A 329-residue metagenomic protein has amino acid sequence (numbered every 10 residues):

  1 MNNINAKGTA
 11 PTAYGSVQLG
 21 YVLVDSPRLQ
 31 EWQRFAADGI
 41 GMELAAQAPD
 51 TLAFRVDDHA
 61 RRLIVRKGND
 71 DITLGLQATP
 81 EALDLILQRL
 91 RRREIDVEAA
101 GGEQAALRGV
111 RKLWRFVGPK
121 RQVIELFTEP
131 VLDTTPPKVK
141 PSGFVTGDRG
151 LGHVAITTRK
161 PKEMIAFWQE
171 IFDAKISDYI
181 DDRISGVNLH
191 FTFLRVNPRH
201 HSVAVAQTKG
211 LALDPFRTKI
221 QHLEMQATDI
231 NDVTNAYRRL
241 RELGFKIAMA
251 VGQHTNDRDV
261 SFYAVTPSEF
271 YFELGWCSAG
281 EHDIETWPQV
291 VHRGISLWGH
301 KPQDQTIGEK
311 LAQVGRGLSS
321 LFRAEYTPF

Functional and structural regions predicted by a protein language model:
M1-T12, R93-G150, I180, L189-L194 (+2 more regions): Vicinal oxygen chelate
N2, Y14-R61, Q104-L107, T157-H200 (+1 more regions): Core segments of cupin and vicinal oxygen chelate
V17-P27, K67-R91, K112-G118, R149-R159 (+2 more regions): Vicinal oxygen chelate
W32-A37, L90, R121, M164 (+4 more regions): Conserved active-site tyrosine of GNAT-family acetyltransferases
F35, M42-A45, I64-R66, G75-Q77 (+8 more regions): A structural feature that tracks compact, well-ordered secondary-structure segments with a strong bias toward
R61-K67, I72, A82, V97-E103: Blade-loop segments of beta-propeller domains
R62, D71-L74, L132-T135, L211-L213 (+1 more regions): A short local loop/turn or secondary-structure capping micro-motif enriched for an aromatic residue
G186-R258: A compositional/structural signature marking long, glycine- and acidic/polar-rich segments with frequent tryptophans
